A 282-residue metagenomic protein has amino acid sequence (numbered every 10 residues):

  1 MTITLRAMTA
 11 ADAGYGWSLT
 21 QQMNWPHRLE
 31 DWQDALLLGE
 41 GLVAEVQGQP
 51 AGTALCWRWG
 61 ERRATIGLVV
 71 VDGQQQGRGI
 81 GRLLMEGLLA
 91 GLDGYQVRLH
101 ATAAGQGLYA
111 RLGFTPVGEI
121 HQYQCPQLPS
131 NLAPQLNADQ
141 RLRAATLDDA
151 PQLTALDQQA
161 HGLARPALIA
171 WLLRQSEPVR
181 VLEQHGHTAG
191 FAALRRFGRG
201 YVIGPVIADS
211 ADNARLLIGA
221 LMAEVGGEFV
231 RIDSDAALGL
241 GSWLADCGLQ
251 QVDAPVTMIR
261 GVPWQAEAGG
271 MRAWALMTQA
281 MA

Functional and structural regions predicted by a protein language model:
M1-T9, P126-L147: Conserved N-terminal entry element of GNAT/NAT acetyltransferase domains
L5-M8, S18, H27, V43 (+1 more regions): Ligand-binding pocket scaffold of soluble enzyme catalytic domains
T9, G14, E45-V46, R58 (+4 more regions): Intrinsically disordered, low-complexity, positively biased terminal segments
R28-G52, R63-T65, E119, W171-V181 (+1 more regions): A short helix-loop-beta-strand connector motif used in the catalytic cores of GNAT acetyltransferases and, in some
G79: Conserved G/P- and acidic residue-centered "switch" motifs that form tight phosphate/ATP-binding loops in soluble
Q96-H100, T115-P129, Q251-P263: Conserved catalytic-core motifs of GNAT/GCN5-like acyltransferases
L108-F114, L244: Conserved active-site tyrosine of GNAT-family acetyltransferases
